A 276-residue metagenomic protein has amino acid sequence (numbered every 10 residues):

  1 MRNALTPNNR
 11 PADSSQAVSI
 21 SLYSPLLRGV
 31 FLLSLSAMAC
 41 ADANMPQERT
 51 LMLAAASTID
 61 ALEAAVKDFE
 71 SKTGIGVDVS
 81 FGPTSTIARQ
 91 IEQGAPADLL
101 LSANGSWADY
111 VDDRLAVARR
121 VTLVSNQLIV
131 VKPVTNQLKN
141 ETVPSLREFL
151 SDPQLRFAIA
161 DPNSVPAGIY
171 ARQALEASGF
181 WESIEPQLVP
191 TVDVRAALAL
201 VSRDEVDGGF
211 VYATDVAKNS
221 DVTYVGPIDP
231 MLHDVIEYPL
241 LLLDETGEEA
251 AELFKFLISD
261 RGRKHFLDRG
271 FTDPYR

Functional and structural regions predicted by a protein language model:
M1-Y23: N-terminal secretory signal peptides that target proteins for export/translocation
P7, S21-Y23, L33, D204 (+2 more regions): Compositionally biased, intrinsically disordered low-complexity segments
N8, Y23-L26, Q47, V201: Intrinsically disordered, low-complexity sequence elements enriched in Ser/Thr/Gly/Pro
A12-S15, G29, A41, Q47: Intrinsic disorder/low-complexity signal
R28-M38: Bacterial N-terminal signal peptides
C40-F81, S85, R89-A95, S102-G105 (+3 more regions): Exported/periplasmic ABC-transporter solute-binding proteins
